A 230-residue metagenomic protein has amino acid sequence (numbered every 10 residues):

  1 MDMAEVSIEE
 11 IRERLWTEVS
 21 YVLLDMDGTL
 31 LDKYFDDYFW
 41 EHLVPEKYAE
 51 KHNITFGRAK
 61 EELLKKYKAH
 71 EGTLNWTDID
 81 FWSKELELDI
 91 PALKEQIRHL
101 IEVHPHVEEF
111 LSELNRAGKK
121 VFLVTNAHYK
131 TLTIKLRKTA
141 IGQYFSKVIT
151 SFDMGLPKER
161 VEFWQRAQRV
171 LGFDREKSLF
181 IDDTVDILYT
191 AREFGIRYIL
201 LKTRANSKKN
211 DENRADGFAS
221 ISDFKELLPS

Functional and structural regions predicted by a protein language model:
M1-S20, S112, H128-Y129, T133-S230: Asp-based, Mg2+/Mn2+-dependent phosphohydrolase catalytic module
E5-V6, R12-E109, H128-K130: N-terminal helical cap/lid subdomain that shapes the substrate entry/recognition surface in HAD-like hydrolases
I54, L88, K119, F173 (+1 more regions): Short glycine/serine/threonine/alanine-rich loop segments
N75, A117, T184: Flexible coil/turn residues that form the inter-helical turn or adjacent wing/linker of helix-turn-helix
H106-G118: Catalytic-core regions built around general acid/base machinery
G118-F122, R175-S178: Short active-site oxyanion
